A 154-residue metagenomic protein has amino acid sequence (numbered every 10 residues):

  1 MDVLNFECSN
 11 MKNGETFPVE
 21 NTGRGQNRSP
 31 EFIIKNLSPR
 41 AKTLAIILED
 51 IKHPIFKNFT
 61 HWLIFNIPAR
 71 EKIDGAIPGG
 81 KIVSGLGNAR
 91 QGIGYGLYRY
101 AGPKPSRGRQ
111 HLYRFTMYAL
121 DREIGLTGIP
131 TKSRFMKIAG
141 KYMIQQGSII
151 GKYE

Functional and structural regions predicted by a protein language model:
M1-E154: N-terminus-centered regions that define maturation/targeting leaders and the start of the first functional domain
